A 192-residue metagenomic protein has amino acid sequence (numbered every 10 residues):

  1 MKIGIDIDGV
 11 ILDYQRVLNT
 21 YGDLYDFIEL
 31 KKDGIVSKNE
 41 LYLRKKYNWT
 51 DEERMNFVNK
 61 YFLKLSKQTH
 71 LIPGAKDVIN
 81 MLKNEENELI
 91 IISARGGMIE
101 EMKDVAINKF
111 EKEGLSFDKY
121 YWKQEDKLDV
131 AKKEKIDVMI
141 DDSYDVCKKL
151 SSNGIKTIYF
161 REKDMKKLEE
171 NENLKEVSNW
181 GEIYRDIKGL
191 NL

Functional and structural regions predicted by a protein language model:
M1-E53: Active-site neighborhood of HAD-like aspartate-dependent phosphohydrolases
D6, I92-A94, F160: Short hydrophobic segments within beta-strands
L41-D77: Metal-dependent phosphoesterase signature
S66-K67, A75-A106: Substrate-recognition element of Asp-dependent hydrolases with the DxDx(T/V) motif
K83, E111, S151: Anion (oxyanion) recognition and catalysis
G96-V138, Y144-K148: Substrate-recognition "cap/lid" segment bordering the active-site pocket of phosphatases
Y120-Q124, N173-E182: Short acidic-hydrophobic, aromatic-tinged amphipathic segments that line or gate anion-handling sites
I136-K175: Acidic, Mg2+-coordinating phosphoryl-transfer loop and its flanking beta/alpha structural elements, shared across
